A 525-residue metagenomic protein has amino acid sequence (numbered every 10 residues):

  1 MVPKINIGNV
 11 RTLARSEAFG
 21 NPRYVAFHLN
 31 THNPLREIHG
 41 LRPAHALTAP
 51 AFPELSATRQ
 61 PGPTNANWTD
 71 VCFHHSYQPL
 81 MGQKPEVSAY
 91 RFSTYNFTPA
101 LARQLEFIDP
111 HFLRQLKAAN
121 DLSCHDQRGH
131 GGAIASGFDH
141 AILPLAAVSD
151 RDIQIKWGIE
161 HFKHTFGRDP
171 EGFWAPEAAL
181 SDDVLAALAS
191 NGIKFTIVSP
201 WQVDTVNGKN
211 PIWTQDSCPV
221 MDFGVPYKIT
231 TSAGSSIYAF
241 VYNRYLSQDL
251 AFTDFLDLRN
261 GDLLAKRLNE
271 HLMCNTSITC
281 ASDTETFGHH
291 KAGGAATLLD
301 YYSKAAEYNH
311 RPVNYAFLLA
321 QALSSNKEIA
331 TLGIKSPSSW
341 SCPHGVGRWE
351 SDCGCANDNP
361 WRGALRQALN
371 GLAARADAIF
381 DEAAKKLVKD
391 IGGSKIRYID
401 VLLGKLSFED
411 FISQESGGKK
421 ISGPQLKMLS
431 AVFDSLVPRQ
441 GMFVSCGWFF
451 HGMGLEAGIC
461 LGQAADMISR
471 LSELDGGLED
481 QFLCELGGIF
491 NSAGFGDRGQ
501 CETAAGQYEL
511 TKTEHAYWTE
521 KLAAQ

Functional and structural regions predicted by a protein language model:
V2-P79, A100, T214-A524: Active-site and substrate-binding clefts of carbohydrate-active enzymes
Y24-L29, N33-V148, I153-Q154, E171-A175 (+2 more regions): Short, well-structured secondary-structure segments
I108, D182-A189: Distinct, well-ordered alpha-helical segments
L113-G132, K156, R168, A189-S232 (+1 more regions): Acidic, His- and aromatic-enriched active-site or binding-groove loops in soluble protein domains that engage sugars
Q127-G129, I134, Q154-P170, S181-D183 (+2 more regions): Non-catalytic regulatory/linker segments of enzymes
D150-A175, T231, K266-T279: CE4/NodB-like, metal-dependent polysaccharide N-deacetylase domain that modifies extracellular/periplasmic N-acetylated
W174-D182, E285-G288: Gly/Ser/Thr-rich loops at beta-strand to alpha-helix junctions that form or flank small-molecule/cofactor-binding
E177-V184, V203-N207, A320-L323: Beta-rich nucleic-acid/ligand-interaction surfaces
